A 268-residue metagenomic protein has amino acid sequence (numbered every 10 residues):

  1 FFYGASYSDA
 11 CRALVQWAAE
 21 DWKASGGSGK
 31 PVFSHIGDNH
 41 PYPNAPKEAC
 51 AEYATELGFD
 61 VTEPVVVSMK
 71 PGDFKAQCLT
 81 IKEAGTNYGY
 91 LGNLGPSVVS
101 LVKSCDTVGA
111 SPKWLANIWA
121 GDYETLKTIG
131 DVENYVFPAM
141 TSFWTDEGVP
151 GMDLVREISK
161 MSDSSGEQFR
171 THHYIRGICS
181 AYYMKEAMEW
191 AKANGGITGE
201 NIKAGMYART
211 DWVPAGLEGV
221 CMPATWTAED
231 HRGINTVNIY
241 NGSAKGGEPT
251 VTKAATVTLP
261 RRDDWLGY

Functional and structural regions predicted by a protein language model:
F1-Y268: Extracytosolic ligand-binding ectodomains
